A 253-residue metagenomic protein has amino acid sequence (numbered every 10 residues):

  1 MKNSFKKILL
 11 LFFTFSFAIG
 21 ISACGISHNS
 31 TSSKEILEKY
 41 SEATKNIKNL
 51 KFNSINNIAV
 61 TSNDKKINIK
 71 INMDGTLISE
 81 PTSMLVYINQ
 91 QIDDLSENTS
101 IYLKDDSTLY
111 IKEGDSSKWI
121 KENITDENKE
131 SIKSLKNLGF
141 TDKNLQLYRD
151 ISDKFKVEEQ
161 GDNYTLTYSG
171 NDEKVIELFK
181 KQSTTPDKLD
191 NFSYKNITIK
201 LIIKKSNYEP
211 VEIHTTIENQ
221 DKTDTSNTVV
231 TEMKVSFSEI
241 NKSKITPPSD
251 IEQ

Functional and structural regions predicted by a protein language model:
M1-F5: N-terminal secretory signal peptides that target proteins for export/translocation
K6-I8, F15, I19-I78, K244-Q253: N-terminal leader/targeting segments and the immediate start of mature chains
L37-E42, N72-S79, I101-Y102, T198-K205 (+1 more regions): Extended lipid/amphipathic-ligand handling interfaces
N57-A59, S152-Q160, K200-I202: Short amphipathic beta-strand and strand-loop transition segments with alternating hydrophobic
K66-M73, L95-T99, D105, Y194-T198 (+2 more regions): Short, surface-exposed coil-to-beta transition loops
D74-K136: An acidic-aromatic
E113-I176: Flexible, processing/modification-adjacent segments and terminal tails in exported/periplasmic/extracellular proteins
Y164-I251: Gly/Pro-enriched, hydrophobic low-complexity segments that function as extracytoplasmic propeptides/linkers
